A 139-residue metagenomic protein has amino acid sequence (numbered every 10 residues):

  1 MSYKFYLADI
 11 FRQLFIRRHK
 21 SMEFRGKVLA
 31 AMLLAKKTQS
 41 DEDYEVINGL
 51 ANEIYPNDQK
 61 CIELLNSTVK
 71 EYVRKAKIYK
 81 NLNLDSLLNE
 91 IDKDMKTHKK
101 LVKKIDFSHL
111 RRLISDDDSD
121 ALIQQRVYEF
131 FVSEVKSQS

Functional and structural regions predicted by a protein language model:
M1-A31, T38-S139: Small-residue-enriched hydrophobic alpha-helices in membranes
